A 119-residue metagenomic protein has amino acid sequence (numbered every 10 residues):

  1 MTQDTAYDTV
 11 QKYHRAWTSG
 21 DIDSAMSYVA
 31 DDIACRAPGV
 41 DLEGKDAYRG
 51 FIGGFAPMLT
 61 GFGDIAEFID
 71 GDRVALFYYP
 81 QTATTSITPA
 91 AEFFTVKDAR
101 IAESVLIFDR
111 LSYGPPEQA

Functional and structural regions predicted by a protein language model:
M1-A119: C-terminal and inter-domain tail/linker signature
